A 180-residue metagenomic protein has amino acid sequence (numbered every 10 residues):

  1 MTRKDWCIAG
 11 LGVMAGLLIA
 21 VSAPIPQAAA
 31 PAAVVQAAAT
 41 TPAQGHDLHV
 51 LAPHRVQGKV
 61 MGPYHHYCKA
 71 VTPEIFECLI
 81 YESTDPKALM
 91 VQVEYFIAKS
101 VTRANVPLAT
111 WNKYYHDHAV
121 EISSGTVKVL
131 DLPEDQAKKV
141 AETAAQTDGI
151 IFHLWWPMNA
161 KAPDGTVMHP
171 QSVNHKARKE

Functional and structural regions predicted by a protein language model:
M1-K4: N-terminal secretory signal peptides that target proteins for export/translocation
W6-C7, S22: Membrane-aqueous junction of the first/signal-anchor transmembrane helix in small integral membrane proteins
C7-L17: Sec-dependent N-terminal signal peptides
V21-A32: Signal peptide processing junction and immediate N-terminal pro/mature segment of secreted/exported proteins
P31-L79, D85-E180: Primary mode marks residue(s) on the alpha4-beta5-alpha5 output face of response regulator receiver
